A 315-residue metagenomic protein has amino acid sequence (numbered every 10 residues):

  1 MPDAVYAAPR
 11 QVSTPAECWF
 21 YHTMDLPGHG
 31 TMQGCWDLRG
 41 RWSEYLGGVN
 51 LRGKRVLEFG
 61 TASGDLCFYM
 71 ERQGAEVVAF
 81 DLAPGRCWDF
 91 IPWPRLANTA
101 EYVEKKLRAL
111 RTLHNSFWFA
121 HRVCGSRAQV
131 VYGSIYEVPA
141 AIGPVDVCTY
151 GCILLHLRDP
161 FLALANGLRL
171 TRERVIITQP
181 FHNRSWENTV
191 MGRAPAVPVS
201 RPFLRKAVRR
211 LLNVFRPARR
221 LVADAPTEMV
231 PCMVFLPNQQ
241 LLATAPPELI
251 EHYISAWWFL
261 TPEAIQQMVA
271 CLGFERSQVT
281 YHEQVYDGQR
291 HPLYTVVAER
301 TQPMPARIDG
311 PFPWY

Functional and structural regions predicted by a protein language model:
M1-L26: N-terminal, positively charged/glycine-rich alpha-helical extensions of SAM-dependent methyltransferases
T31-K54: Conserved alpha-helix/loop element of class I SAM-dependent methyltransferases that forms part of the SAM/SAH-binding
R52, P144-V145: Alpha-helix C-terminal capping/helix-to-coil transition sites in glycosyltransferase folds
K54-A62: Conserved class I S-adenosyl-L-methionine
R55, A75-E76, R174: Residues at the starts of beta-strands that form the adenosine-phosphate
D65-E137: Class I SAM-dependent methyltransferase SAM/SAH-binding core
L110, Y136-A140, R158-Y315: S-adenosyl-L-methionine-dependent methyltransferase catalytic module, highlighting the catalytic core
D146-D159: A short SAM/SAH-binding and catalytic strip from SAM-dependent methyltransferases
